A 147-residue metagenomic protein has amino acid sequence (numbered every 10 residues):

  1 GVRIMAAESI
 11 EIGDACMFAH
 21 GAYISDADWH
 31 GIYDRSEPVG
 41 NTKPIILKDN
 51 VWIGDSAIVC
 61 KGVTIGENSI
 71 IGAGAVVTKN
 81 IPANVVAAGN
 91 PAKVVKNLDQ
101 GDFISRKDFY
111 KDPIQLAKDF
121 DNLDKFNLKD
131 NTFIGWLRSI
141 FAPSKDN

Functional and structural regions predicted by a protein language model:
G1-V63, L98-D99: Flexible, glycine/small-residue-enriched loop-and-beta-strand segment within the central core of proteins
E37-C60, N90-N147: C-terminal segments of enzyme domains that contribute to small-molecule binding surfaces
K48, I70-G72: A generic "structured core" feature
V63, A75, N90: Short beta-to-alpha loop/turn elements within the nucleotide-binding domains of ABC transporters
G66-S69, V85: Functionally important transmembrane alpha-helices
